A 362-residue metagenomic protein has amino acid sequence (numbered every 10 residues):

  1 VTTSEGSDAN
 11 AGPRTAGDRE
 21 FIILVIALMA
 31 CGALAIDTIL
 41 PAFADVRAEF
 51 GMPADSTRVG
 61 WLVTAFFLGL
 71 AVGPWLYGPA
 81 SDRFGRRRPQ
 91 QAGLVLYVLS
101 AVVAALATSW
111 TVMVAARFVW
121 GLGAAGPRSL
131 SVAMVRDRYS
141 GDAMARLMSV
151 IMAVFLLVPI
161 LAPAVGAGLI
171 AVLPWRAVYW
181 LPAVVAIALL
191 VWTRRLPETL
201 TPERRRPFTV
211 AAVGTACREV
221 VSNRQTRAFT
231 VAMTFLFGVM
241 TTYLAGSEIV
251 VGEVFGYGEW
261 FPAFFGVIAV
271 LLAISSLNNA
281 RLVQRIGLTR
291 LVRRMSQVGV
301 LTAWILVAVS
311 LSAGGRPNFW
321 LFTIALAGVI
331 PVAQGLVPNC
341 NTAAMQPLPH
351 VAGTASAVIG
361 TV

Functional and structural regions predicted by a protein language model:
S7-T15, T199-T230: Juxtamembrane intracellular "pre-TM" segments in multi-pass secondary transporters
E20-M52, Y243-E248: Extracytoplasmic
A42-V72: Extracellular/periplasmic helix-loop-helix junction of adjacent transmembrane segments in MFS-like secondary
G51, G85, L106-V112, G123 (+2 more regions): Helix-breaking motifs and short loop linkers at transmembrane-helix boundaries and internal kinks in secondary membrane
A71-T111: Conserved MFS/SLC helix-loop-helix module at the cytosolic interface between two early adjacent transmembrane helices
L96-V103, T111-V119, W320-A325: Paired small-residue
V112, G141-D142, S149-R194, T201: Helix-loop-helix hairpin linking two adjacent transmembrane segments in secondary transporters
A116-F155: Cytoplasmic helix-loop-helix junction between adjacent transmembrane helices in 12-TM secondary transporters
